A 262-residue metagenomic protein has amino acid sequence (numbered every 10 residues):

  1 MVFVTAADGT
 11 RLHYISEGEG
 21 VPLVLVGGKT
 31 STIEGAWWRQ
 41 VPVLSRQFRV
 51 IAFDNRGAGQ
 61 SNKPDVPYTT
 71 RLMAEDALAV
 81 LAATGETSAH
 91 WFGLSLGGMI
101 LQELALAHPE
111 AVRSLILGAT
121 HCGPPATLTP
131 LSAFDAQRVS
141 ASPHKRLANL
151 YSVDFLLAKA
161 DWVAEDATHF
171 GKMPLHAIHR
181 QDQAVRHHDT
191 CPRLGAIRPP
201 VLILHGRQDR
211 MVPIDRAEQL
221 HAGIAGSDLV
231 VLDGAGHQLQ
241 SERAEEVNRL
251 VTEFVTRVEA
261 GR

Functional and structural regions predicted by a protein language model:
A6-Q60: Conserved HGGG/HGGXW glycine-rich cap/lid loop of the alpha/beta-hydrolase fold
P42, A52-F92, R249: Active-site loop/oxyanion-hole signature of alpha/beta-hydrolase fold enzymes
G93, G97, L101: Gly/Ala-rich beta-loop-alpha elbow adjacent to hydrolase catalytic centers
Q102, L106, A111-A141: Flexible "cap/lid" loop of the alpha/beta hydrolase fold
A126, P143-G195: Conserved alpha/beta-hydrolase catalytic His-Asp/Glu region
I197, I203-H205, D209: Short beta-strand/loop motif that positions the catalytic acidic residue of the alpha/beta-hydrolase fold
R210-R216: Conserved alpha/beta-hydrolase "acid-adjacent" motif
S227-R262: Catalytic active-site module of serine/aspartate enzymes centered on a nucleophile-bearing elbow/loop
